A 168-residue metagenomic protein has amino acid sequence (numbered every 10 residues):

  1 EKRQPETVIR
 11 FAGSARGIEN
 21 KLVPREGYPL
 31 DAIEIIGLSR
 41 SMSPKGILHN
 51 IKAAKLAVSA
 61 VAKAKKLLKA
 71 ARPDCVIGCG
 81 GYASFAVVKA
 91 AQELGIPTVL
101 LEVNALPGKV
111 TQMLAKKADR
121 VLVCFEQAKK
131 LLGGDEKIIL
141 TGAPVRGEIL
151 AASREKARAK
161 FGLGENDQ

Functional and structural regions predicted by a protein language model:
R3, I18, P29, Q92-R154 (+1 more regions): Active-site-proximal region of nucleotide-activated glycan assembly enzymes, centered on histidine/acidic-rich loops
R3-S59, E136, T141-V145: Conserved nucleotide-sugar phosphate-binding/catalytic loop shared by glycosyltransferases and other
Q4, K66-R72, L163-N166: Glycine-rich phosphate-binding loop signature in dinucleotide/nucleotide-binding domains
T7-R10, P73-V76, T98, K117-R120: Short active-site oxyanion
R16-K21, P73-L94: An aromatic- and histidine-rich active-site surface loop
V23, S153-Q168: Nucleotide-sugar donor-binding and catalytic loop/hinge architecture of NDP-sugar-dependent glycosyltransferases
A64-A83, V99-L101: Short N-terminal targeting/anchoring amphipathic segment
